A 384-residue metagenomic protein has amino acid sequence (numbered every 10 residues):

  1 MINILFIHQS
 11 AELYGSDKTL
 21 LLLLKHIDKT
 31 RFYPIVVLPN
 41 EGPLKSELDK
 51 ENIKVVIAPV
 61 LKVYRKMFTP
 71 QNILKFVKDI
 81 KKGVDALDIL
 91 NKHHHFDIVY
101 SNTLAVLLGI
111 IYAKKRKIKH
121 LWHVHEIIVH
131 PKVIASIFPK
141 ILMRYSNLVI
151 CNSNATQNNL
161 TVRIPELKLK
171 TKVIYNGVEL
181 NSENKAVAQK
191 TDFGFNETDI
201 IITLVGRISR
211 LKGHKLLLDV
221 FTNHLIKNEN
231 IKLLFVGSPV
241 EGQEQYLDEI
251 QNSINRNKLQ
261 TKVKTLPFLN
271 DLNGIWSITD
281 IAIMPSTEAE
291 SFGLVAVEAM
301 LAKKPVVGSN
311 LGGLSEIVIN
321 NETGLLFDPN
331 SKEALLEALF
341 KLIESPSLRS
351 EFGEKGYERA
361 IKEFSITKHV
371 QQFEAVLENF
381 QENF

Functional and structural regions predicted by a protein language model:
I4-L5, N196-K212, L218-F221, L234: Conserved donor-binding/catalytic core segment of Leloir-type glycosyltransferases
P43-D49, L234-Q260, L348: Short, structured helix-loop element that forms part of the nucleotide-activated donor/catalytic region
A155, G177: Carbohydrate-associated surface elements
E183-F195, I201, I250-Q251, Q372: A short helix/loop element that forms part of the nucleotide-sugar donor recognition site in Leloir-type
G242-L247, Q260-L269, I275, L325-L326: Active-site donor-binding acidic/aromatic loop of nucleotide-activated sugar and phosphosugar transferases involved
S277-S291, K304-P305: Acidic donor-binding loop of glycosyltransferase active sites
P305-G308, V318: Short hydrophobic beta-strand element within catalytic cores of glycosyltransferases and related nucleotide-activated
N320-N321, L325-E333, K341-S347: Conserved acidic donor-binding segment of nucleotide-sugar-dependent glycosyltransferases
